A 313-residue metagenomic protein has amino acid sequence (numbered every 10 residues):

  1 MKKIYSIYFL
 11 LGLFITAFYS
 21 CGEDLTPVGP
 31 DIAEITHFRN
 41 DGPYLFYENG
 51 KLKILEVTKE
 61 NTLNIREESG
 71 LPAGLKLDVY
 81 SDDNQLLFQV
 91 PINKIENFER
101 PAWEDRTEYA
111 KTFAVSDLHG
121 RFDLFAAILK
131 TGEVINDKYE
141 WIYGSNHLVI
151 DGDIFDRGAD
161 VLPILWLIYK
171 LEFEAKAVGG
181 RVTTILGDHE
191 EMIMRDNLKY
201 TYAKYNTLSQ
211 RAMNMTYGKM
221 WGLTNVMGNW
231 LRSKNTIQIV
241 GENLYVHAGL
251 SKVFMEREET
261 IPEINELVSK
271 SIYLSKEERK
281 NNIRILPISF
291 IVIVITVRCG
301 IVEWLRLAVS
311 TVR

Functional and structural regions predicted by a protein language model:
M1-V28: Bacterial Sec-dependent N-terminal signal peptides
C21-R313: Feature recognizes metal-dependent phosphohydrolase scaffolds
